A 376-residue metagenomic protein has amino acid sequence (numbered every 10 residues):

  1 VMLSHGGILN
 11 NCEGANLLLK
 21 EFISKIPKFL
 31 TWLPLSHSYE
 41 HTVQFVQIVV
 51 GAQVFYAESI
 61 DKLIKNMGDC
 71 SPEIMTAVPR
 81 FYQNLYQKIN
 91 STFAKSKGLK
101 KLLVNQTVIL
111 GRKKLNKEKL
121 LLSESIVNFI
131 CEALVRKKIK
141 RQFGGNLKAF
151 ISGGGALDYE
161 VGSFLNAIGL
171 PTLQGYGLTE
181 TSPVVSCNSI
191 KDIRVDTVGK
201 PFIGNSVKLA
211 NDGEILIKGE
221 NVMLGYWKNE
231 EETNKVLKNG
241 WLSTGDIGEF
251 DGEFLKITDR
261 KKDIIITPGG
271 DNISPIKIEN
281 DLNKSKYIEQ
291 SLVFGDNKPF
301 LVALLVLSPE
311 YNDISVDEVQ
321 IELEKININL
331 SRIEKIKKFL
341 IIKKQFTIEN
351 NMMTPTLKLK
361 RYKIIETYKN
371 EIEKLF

Functional and structural regions predicted by a protein language model:
V1-C12: Conserved AMP-binding A3 loop
G7, L18-E58, L63, I74-A77: Conserved AMP-binding loop of ANL adenylate-forming enzymes
L33-H37, R80, K191, E220-N221 (+6 more regions): AMP-binding (ANL) adenylation modules
V54-C70, T76, K95-L99, I273-I278: ATP-dependent adenylate-forming carboxylate-activation enzymes
E73-T76, K88-I193, E289: Gly/Ser/Thr-rich phosphate-binding loop
P201-T267: Conserved ATP-binding/catalytic segment of the ANL
V236-G252, P268-V293: Core catalytic subdomain of AMP-forming adenylate-forming
Q290-V293, K325-F376: Conserved C-terminal "lid"/linker of ANL adenylate-forming enzymes
